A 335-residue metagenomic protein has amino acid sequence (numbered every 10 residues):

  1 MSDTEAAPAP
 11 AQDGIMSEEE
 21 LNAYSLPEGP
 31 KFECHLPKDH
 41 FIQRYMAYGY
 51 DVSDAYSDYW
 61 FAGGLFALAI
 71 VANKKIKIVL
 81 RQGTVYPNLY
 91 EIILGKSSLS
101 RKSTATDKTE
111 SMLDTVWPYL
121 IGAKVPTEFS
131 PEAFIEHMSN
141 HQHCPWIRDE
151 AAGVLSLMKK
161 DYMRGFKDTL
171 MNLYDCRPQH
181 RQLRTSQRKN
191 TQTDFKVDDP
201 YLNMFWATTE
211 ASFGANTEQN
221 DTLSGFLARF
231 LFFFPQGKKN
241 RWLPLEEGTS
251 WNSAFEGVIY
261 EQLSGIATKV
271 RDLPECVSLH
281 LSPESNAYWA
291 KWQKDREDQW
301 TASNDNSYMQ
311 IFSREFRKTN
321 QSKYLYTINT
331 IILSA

Functional and structural regions predicted by a protein language model:
M1-A335: Phosphate-handling catalytic cores of nucleic-acid transaction enzymes
